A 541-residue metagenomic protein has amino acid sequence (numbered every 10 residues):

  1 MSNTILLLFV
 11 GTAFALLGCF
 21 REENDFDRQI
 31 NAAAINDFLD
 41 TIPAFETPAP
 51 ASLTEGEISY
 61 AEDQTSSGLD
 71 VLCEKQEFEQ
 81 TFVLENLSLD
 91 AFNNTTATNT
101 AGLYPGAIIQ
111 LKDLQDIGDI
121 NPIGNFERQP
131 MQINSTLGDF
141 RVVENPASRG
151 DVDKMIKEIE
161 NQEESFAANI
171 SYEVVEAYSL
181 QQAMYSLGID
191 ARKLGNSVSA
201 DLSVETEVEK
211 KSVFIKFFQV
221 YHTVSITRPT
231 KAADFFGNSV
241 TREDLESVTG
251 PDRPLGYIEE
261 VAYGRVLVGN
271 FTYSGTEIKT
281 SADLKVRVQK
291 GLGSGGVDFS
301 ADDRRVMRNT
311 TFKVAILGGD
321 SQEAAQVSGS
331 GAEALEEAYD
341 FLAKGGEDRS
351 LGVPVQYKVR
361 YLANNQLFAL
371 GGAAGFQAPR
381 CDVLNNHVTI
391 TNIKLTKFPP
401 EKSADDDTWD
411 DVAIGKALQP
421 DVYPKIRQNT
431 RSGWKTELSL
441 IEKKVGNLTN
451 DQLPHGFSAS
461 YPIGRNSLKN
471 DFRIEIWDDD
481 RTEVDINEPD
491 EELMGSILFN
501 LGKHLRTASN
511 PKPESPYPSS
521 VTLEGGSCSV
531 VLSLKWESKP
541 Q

Functional and structural regions predicted by a protein language model:
S2-V10: Sec-dependent signal peptide recognition, specifically the positively charged N-region followed immediately by
A15-G18: C-terminal motif of bacterial Sec signal peptides marking the signal peptidase cleavage site
F20-E23: Bacterial signal peptide processing site
F26-N385: Membrane-permeabilization and membrane-interfacing ectodomains
D382-N386, R431, S529-K535: Peripheral membrane interaction modules
D382-Y423: C2/C2-like lipid-binding beta-sandwich modules
D411-I497: Peripheral membrane lipid-binding modules
D479-P540: C2-type phospholipid-binding modules
